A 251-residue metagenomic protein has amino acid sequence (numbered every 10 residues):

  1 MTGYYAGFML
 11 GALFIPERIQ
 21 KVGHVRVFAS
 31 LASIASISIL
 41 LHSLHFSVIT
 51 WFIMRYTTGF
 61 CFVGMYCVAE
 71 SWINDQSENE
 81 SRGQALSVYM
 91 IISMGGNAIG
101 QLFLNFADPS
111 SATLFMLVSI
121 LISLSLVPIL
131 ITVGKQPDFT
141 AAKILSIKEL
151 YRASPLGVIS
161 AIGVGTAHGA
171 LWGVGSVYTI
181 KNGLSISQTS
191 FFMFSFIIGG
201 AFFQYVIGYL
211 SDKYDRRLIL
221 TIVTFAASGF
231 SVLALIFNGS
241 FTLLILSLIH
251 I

Functional and structural regions predicted by a protein language model:
M1, Y56, Y151-A170: Pair of pore-lining "gating" transmembrane helices in MFS-fold secondary transporters
G11-G23, D108, F203-D215: Helix-to-loop junctions at the C-terminal end of transmembrane segments in multipass secondary transporters
G23, L44-F46, D215, F237-G239: Helix-breaking motifs and short loop linkers at transmembrane-helix boundaries and internal kinks in secondary membrane
R26-L40, S119, L218-L233: Structural signature of the two symmetry-related core transmembrane helices
I49-T57, T242-S247: Paired small-residue
Y56-I91: Cytoplasmic helix-loop-helix junction between adjacent transmembrane helices in 12-TM secondary transporters
N105, S119-F139: C-terminal membrane-cytosol helix-exit motif in multi-pass small-molecule transporters
I249-I251: Conserved small/polar residues in nucleotide/adenosyl-binding loops
